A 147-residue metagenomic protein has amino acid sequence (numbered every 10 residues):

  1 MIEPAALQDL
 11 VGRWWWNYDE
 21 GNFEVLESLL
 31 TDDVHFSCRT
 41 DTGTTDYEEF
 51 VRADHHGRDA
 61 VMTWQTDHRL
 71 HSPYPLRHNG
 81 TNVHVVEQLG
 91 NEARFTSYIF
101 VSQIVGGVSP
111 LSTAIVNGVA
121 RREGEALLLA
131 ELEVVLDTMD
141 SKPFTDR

Functional and structural regions predicted by a protein language model:
M1-D32: Short, low-complexity N-terminal intrinsically disordered segments enriched in polar/charged residues
E3, L7, D19, D54 (+2 more regions): Aromatic-acidic/polar surface patches that form glycan- and anion
P4-A5, W64-Q65, I99: Generic signal for short, ordered secondary-structure residues within or immediately flanking folded domains
A5-Q8, D59, A114: A structural signal for well-ordered alpha-helical segments within the folded catalytic domains of diverse enzymes
T31-F95: A solvent-exposed, acidic/Ser-Thr-rich amphipathic alpha-helical stretch
L70-R147: A beta-strand edge to alpha-helix "cap/lid" segment located at domain peripheries
